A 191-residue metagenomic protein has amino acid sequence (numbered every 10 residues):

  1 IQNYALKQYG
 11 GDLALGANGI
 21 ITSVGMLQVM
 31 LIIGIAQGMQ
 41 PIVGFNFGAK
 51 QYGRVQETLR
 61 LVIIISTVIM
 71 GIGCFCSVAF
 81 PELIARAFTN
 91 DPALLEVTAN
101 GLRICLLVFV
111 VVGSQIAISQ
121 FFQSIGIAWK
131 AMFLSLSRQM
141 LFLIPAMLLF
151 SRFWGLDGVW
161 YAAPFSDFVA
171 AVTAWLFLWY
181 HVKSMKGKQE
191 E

Functional and structural regions predicted by a protein language model:
I1-A5, L27, F75, A117-F121 (+2 more regions): Alpha-helical transmembrane segments of multipass membrane proteins
I1-S23, L27, F45, L83-P92 (+1 more regions): Helix-terminus/linker motif at the lipid-water interface of multi-pass membrane proteins
L6, W129-A131, L149-F150, L156: N-terminal membrane-sensor/transducer module of prokaryotic signaling receptors
N18-F75, A79-P81, V112-A131: Small-residue-rich hydrophobic transmembrane alpha-helices
I20-Q28, P92-I118, P145: Alpha-helical transmembrane segments of multi-pass membrane proteins
I32-A36, C105-S124, K130-Q139, V159-W175: Short runs within selected transmembrane alpha-helices of multi-pass transporters and secretion channels
V43-V108, L149-E191: Short alpha-helical transmembrane segments in multi-pass integral membrane proteins
